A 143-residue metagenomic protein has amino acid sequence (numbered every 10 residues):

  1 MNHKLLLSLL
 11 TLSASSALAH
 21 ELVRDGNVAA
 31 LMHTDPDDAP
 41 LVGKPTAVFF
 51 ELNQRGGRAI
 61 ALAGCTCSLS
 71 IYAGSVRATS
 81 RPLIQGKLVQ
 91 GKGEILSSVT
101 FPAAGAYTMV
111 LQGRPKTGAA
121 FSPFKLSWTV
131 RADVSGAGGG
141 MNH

Functional and structural regions predicted by a protein language model:
K4-L5, D37: Intrinsic disorder/low-complexity detector
L5-S13: Sec-dependent N-terminal signal peptides
S15-A19: Sec/Tat signal peptide C-region and signal peptidase I cleavage site
H20-H143: N-terminal soluble domains immediately following signal/targeting peptides that reside in extracytoplasmic
